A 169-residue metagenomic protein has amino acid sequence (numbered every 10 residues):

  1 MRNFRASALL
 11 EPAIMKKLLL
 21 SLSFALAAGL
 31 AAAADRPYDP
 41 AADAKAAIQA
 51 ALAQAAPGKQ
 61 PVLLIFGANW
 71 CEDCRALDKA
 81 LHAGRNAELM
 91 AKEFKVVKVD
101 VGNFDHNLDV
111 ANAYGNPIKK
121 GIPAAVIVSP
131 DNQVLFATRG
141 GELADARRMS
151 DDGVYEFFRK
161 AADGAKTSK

Functional and structural regions predicted by a protein language model:
R2-N3, A13-L18: Positively charged n-region of N-terminal signal peptides that target proteins for export
L9-L10, L30: Leucine-biased recognition of intrinsically disordered, low-complexity hydrophobic segments
S21-G29: Bacterial N-terminal signal peptides
G29, A33-Y38, G141, A146-K169: Non-globular targeting/processing and membrane-anchoring segments
P40-V62: A short beta-strand-turn-helix
K59-C71: Short active-site neighborhood of thiol/selenol oxidoreductases, capturing the structured segment around
C71-R75, A125: The canonical Cys-X-X-Cys-His
H82, N86, A91-V154: Thioredoxin-like thiol-disulfide oxidoreductase module
